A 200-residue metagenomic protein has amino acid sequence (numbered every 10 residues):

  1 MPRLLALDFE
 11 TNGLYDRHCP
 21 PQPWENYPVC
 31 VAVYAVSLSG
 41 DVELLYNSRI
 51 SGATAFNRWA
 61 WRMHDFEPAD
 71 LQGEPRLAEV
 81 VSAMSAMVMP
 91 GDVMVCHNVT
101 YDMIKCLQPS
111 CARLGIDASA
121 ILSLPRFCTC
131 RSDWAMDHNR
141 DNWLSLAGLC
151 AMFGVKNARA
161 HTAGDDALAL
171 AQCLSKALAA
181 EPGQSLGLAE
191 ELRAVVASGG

Functional and structural regions predicted by a protein language model:
M1-T11: Conserved long hydrophobic alpha-helices within structured protein cores
P2-R3, W24-F66, S85-G200: Metal-dependent phosphoesterase core characteristic of DEDDh/y 3'-5' exonuclease domains
F9-P21: Short acidic, Gly/Ser-rich segments with clustered Asp/Glu that frequently serve as metal-coordination loops in enzyme
T11, R76, S185-L188: Short, structural beta-strand-to-alpha-helix junction motif
W61-V81: Metal-dependent phosphoesterase signature
